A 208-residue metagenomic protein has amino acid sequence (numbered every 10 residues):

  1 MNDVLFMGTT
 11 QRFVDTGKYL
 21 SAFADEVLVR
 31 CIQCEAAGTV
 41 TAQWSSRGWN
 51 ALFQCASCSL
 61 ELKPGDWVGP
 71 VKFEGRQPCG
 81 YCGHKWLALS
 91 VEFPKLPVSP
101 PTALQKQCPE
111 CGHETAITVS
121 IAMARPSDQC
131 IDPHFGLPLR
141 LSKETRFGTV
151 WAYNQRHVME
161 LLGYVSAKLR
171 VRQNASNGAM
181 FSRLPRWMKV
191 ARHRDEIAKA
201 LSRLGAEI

Functional and structural regions predicted by a protein language model:
M1-F93: N-terminal cysteine/histidine-rich coordination modules
G17-L20, G65, P94-P97, E144-F147 (+2 more regions): Residues at structural and domain junctions
G48, L96-S99, G178: Flexible domain-boundary/linker segments
K72-R170: Extended interfacial segments that mediate partner engagement and assembly in macromolecular machines
G178-I208: C-terminal, charged low-complexity interaction regions
